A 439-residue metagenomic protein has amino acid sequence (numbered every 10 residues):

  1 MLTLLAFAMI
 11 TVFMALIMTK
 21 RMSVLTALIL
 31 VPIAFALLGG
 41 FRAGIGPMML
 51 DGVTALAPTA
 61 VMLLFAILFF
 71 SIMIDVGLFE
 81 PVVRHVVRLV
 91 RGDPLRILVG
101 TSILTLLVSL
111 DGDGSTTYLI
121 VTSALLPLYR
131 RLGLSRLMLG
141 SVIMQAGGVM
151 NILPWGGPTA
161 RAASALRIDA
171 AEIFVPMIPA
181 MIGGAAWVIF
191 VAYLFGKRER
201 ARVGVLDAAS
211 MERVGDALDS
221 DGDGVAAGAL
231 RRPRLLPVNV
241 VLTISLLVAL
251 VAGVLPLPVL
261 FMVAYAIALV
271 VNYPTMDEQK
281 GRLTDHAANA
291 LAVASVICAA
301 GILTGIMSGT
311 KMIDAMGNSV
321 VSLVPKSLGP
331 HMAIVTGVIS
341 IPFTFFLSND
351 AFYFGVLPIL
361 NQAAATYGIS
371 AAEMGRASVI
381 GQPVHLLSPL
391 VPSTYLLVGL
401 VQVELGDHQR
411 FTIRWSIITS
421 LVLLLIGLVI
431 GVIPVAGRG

Functional and structural regions predicted by a protein language model:
M1-L4, T54-A60, V86-G100, R131-L139 (+4 more regions): Membrane-interfacial loop-to-helix junctions in multi-pass transporters
T3-M14, R21-G40, A60-I67, L235-L247 (+2 more regions): Hydrophobic mid-bilayer segments of alpha-helices in multi-pass membrane transport proteins, especially secondary
L4, L38, V175, P179-R282 (+2 more regions): Long, contiguous bundles of hydrophobic transmembrane helices that form the permeation core of multi-pass
F13-R21, F70, L104-D113, M144-M150 (+4 more regions): Transmembrane alpha-helix interface/packing and boundary motifs in multi-pass membrane proteins, characterized by
T26, I45-E80, L106, P258-V259 (+3 more regions): Core transmembrane alpha-helical segments of multi-pass membrane transporters/permeases
L64-F65, G92-A124, C298, L323-Y367 (+2 more regions): Hydrophobic alpha-helical transmembrane segments of multi-pass integral membrane proteins, predominantly secondary
P81-R84, T116-L128, G156-L166, M316 (+2 more regions): Re-entrant/interfacial helical elements at transmembrane boundaries that shape and gate the permeation pathway
P127-V214, L230, S370, I380 (+1 more regions): Membrane-core helix-loop-helix motifs of multi-pass transport proteins
